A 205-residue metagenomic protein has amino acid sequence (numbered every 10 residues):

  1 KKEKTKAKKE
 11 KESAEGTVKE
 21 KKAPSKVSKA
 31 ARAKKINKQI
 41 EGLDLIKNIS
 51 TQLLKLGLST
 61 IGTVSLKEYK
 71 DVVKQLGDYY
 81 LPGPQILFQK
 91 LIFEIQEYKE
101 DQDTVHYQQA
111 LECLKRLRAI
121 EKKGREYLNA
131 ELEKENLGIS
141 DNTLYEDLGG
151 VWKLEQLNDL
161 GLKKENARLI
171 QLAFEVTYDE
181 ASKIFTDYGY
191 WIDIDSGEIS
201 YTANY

Functional and structural regions predicted by a protein language model:
K6-L148: Extended alpha-helical scaffolds
I46-I49, L53, K164-I170, Y190 (+1 more regions): Generic detector of bulky aromatic hydrophobic side chains
E146, W152-I184: Structural detector for short beta-strands of small beta-barrel domains
L169-Q171, S182, D187-Y205: Accessory, solvent-exposed terminal regions and/or long lumenal/extracellular loops of proteins
